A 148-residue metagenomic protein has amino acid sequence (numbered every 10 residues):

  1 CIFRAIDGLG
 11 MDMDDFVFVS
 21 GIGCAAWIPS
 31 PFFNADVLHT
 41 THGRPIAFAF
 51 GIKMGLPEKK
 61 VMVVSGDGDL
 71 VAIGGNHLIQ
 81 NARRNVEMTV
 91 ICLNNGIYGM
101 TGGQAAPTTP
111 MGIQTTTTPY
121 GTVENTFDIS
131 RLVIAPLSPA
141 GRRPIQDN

Functional and structural regions predicted by a protein language model:
C1-T41: Active-site diphosphate/adenylate-binding microenvironment
I2-D7, I46-K53, I79-A82, F127-I134: Predominant activation on well-ordered alpha-helical scaffold segments within soluble catalytic domains
I6-M13, A26, L56, E124 (+1 more regions): Structural signal for hydrophobic packing residues in well-ordered secondary-structure cores of soluble enzyme domains
V17-S20, V63-V64, V90-L93, G141-I145: General beta-strand structural signal in soluble alpha/beta enzymes
C24-I97: Thiamine diphosphate
G75-Q80, M100-I113, L132: Active-site-proximal loop->helix
Y98-G99, P119: Long, charge-dense
P107-N148: Conserved thiamine diphosphate
